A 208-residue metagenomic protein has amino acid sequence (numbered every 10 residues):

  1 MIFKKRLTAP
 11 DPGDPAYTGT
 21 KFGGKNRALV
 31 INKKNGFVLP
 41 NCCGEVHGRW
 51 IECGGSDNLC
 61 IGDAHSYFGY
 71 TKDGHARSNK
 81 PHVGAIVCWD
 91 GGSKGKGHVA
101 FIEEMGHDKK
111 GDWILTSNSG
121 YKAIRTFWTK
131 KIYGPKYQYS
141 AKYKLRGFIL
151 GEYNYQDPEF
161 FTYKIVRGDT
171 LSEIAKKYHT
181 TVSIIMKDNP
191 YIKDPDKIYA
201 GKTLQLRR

Functional and structural regions predicted by a protein language model:
M1-G120, E173, H179-M186, Y191: Secreted/periplasmic proteins that engage bacterial cell-wall peptidoglycan
R77-K80, K164, K197: Residue-level "contact hotspot" at macromolecular interaction interfaces
H98, D112, F161, A200-K202: Envelope-exposed proteins and targeting segments
I102-F160: Aromatic- and glycine-rich peptidoglycan recognition patches
D157-S183, K202, R208: Primarily a LysM-type cell-wall glycan-binding module
I174, P195-D196: SH3/SH3-like (including bacterial SH3b) beta-barrel domains that bind proline-rich motifs or cell-wall ligands
M186-D188, K197-A200: Short, tandemly repeated low-complexity microdomains enriched for cysteine and small residues
